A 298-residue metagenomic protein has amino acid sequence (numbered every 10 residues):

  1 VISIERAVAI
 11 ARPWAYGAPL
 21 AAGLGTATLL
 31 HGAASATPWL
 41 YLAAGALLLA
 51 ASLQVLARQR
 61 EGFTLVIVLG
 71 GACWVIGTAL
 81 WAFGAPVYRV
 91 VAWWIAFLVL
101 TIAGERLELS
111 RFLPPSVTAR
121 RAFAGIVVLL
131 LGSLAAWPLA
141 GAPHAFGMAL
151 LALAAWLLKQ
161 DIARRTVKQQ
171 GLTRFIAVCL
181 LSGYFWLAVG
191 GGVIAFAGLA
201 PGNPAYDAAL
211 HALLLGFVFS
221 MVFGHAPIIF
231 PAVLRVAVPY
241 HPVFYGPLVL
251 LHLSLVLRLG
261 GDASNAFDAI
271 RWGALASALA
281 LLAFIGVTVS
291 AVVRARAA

Functional and structural regions predicted by a protein language model:
V1-G17, T28-T37, A51-L65, L80-V87 (+7 more regions): Juxtamembrane membrane-water interface segments of multi-pass membrane proteins, especially cytoplasmic-side
A11-A22, L42-G45: Hydrophobic alpha-helical transmembrane segments in multi-pass integral membrane proteins
A22-L29, G45-V55, G71-W81, L98-E105 (+6 more regions): Helical transmembrane-bundle signal
H31-A46, A85-V99, A142-L153, A209-F219 (+1 more regions): Structural signature of hydrophobic alpha-helical transmembrane segments
T64-W74, S116-L129: The cytoplasmic-loop to transmembrane-helix boundary for the fourth helix
A122-F123, L180-Y184, V243-H252: Select subsegments of transmembrane alpha-helices in polytopic membrane proteins, especially boundary-proximal
